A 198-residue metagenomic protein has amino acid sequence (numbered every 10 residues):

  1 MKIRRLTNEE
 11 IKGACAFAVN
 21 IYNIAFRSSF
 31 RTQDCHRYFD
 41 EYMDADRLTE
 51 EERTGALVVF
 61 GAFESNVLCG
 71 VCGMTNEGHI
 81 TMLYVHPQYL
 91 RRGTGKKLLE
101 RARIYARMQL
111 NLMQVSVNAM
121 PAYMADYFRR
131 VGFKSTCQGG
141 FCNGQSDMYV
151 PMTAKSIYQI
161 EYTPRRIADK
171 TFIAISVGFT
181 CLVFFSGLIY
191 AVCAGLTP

Functional and structural regions predicted by a protein language model:
K2-A16, R27: A short beta-loop-alpha structural element at the N-terminal edge of CoA-dependent acyl/N-acetyltransferase catalytic
Y22-R47: Conserved GNAT-fold acetyl-CoA-binding loop/helix
E41-F60, H79: A short helix-loop-beta-strand connector motif used in the catalytic cores of GNAT acetyltransferases and, in some
A56-G70, T75: Conserved beta-hairpin
A62, Y89, G93-R101: Conserved acetyl-CoA pyrophosphate-binding loop and the N-cap/start of the following alpha-helix in GNAT-like
A106-M120: Conserved GNAT acetyl-CoA-binding A-motif
Q114-N118, G132-P151: Conserved catalytic-core motifs of GNAT/GCN5-like acyltransferases
S186-P198: Juxtamembrane boundary at the C-terminal end of a transmembrane helix
